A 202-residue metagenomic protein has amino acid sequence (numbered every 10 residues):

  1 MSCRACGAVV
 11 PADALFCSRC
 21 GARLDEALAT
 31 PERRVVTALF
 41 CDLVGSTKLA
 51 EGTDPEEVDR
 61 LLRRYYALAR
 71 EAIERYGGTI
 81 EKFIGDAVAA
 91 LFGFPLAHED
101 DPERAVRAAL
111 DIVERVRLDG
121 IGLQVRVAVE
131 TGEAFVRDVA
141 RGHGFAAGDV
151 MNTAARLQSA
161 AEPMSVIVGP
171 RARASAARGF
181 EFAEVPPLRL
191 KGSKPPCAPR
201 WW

Functional and structural regions predicted by a protein language model:
S2-I84, R104: Juxtacatalytic helix/coil linker segments that couple regulatory or sensory modules to the catalytic cores
L15, P31, R60, D100 (+3 more regions): Catalytic cores and conserved motifs of cyclic dinucleotide signaling enzymes
V35, F40-G45, R70-R104, R115-V150 (+1 more regions): Catalytic core of nucleotidyl cyclases, primarily class III adenylyl/guanylyl cyclases
K48, F135-V139, S175-G179: Switch/connector loops and helix/strand junctions flanking conserved nucleotide-binding motifs in nucleotide-processing
K48-E51, E71, E114, S159 (+1 more regions): Regular, well-ordered alpha-helical segments
L61-Y65, R104-A108, I112, V150-T153: Hydrophobic alpha-helical membrane-association signature
V113-G120, E130, V150-P170: Catalytic/regulatory signature loops of cyclic-dinucleotide turnover enzymes and related class III nucleotidyl cyclases
A160-W202: Cytosolic regulatory/linker segments at or just downstream of nucleotide-handling modules in signal-transduction
